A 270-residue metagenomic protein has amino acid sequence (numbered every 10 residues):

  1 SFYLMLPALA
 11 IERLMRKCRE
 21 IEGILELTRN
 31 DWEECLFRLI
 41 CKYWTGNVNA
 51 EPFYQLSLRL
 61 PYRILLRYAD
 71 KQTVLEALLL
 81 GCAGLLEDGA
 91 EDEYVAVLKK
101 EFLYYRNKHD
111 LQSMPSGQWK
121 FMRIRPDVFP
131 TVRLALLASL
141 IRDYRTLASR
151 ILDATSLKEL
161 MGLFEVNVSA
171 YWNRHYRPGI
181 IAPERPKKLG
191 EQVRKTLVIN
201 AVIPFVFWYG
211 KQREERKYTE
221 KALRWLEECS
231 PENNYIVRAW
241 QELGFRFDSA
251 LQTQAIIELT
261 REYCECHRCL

Functional and structural regions predicted by a protein language model:
S1: A surface-exposed, charged beta-strand/loop segment in the N-terminal or early-internal portion of soluble proteins
P7-Q254: Hydrophobic, aromatic-lined core segments that form the binding pocket/scaffold for planar heteroaromatic ligands
R246-L270: Acidic, carboxylate-rich catalytic segments that either coordinate divalent cations
